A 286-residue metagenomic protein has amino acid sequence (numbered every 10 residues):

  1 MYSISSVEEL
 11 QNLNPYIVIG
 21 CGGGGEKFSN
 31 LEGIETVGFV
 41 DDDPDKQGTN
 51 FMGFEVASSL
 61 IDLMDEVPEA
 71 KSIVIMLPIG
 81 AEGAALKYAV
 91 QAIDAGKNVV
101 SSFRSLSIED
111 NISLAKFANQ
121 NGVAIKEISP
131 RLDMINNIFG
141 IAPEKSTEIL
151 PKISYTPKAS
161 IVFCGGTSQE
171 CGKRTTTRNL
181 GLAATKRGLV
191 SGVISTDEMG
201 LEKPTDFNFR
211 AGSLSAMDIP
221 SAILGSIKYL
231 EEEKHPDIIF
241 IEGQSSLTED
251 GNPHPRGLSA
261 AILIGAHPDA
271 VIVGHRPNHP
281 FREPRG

Functional and structural regions predicted by a protein language model:
N12-N30: Glycine-rich adenosine-cofactor-binding loop
G33-F51: NAD(P)-binding Rossmann-fold cofactor-contacting core
N50-E66, M76-L86: Glycine-rich, highly charged phosphate/nucleotide-binding loops
E55-L63, I125-P130, L214: Short acidic-hydrophobic, aromatic-tinged amphipathic segments that line or gate anion-handling sites
P78-A81, A85-V90, D94-I161: Extreme N-terminal, non-catalytic leader segments that precede Walker-type/kinase nucleotide-binding cores
S101, L106-N111, K126, I135 (+4 more regions): Conserved catalytic-core segment of NTP-binding enzymes
T147-V193: Walker A (P-loop) phosphate-binding motif
G181-P220: N-terminal phosphate/diphosphate-binding loop that engages ATP/GTP or pyrophosphate donors across diverse enzyme folds
